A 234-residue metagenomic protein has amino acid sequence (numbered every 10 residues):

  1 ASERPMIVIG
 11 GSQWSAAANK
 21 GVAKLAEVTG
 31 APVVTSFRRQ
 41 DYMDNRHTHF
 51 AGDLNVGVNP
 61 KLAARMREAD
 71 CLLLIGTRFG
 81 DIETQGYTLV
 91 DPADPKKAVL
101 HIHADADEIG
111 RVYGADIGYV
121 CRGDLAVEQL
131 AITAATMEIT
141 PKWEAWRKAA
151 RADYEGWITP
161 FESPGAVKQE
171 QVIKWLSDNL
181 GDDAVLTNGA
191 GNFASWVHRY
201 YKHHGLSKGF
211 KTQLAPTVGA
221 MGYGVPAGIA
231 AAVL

Functional and structural regions predicted by a protein language model:
A1-P5, L25, R65-A69, W175-A184 (+1 more regions): Glycine-rich phosphate/diphosphate-binding loops that line cofactor/substrate pockets in enzymes
R4-A16, A26: Glycine-rich phosphate/diphosphate-binding loops and the adjacent beta-loop-alpha structural elements that coordinate
G11-N19, F79-D81, G165-E170: Active-site glycine- and acidic-residue-rich loops that bind and position anionic ligands or nucleotide-like cofactors
G11-W14, R38-Q40, T77-G80, G191-F193: Short glycine-rich anion-binding loops that position phosphate/pyrophosphate groups of nucleotides and phosphorylated
A16-R38, A184: Redox- and metal-dependent alpha/beta enzyme cores, enriched for Fe-S-associated oxidoreductases and cofactor-handling
R39-R147: Glycine-rich, acidic loop regions that bind phosphate or pyrophosphate groups
A149-L234: Active-site diphosphate/adenylate-binding microenvironment
